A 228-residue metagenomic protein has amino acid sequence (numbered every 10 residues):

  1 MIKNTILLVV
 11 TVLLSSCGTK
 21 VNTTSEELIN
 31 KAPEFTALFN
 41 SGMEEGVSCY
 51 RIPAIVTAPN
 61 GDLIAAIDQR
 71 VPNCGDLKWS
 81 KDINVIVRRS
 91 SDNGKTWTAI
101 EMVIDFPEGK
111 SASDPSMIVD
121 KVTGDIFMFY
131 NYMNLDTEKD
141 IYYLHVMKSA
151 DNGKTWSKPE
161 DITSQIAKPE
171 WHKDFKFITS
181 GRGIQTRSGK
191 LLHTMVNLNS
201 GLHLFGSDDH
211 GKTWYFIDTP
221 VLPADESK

Functional and structural regions predicted by a protein language model:
I2-L8: Sec-dependent signal peptide recognition, specifically the positively charged N-region followed immediately by
T11-V12: Short, linear, compositionally biased motifs with a strong N-terminal bias
S15-S16: C-terminal motif of bacterial Sec signal peptides marking the signal peptidase cleavage site
V21-K228: Asp-box/BNR beta-propeller blade signature and adjacent active/binding-site loops in extracellular glycan-interacting
